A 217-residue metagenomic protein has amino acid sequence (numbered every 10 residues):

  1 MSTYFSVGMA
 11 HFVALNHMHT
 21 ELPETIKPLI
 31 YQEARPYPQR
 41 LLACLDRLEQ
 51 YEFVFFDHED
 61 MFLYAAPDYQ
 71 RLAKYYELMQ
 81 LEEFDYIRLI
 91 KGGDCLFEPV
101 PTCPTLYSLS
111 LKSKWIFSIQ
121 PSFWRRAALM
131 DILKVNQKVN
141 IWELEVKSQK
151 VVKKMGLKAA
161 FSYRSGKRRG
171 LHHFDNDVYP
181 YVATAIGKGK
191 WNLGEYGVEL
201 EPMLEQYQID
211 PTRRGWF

Functional and structural regions predicted by a protein language model:
M1-P36, R40-F53: N-terminal anchoring/stem segment of glycosyltransferases
F12-A14, V54-F56, D85-I90, F123 (+2 more regions): A structural signal for short, well-ordered beta-strand segments and their strand-loop junctions that often border
P38, D68-E77, W142-K147: Well-ordered, non-membrane alpha-helical segments in soluble/globular domains
Y51-F62: Short beta-strand-to-loop acidic/aromatic patch adjacent to the donor-nucleotide binding site
A65-C95: Conserved donor-nucleotide/metal-binding helix-loop-beta segment in metal-dependent transferases, i.e., the alpha-helix
P99-K114: Short, flexible, basic/aromatic active-site loop/helix in glycosyltransferases
F117-K134: Conserved nucleotide-sugar donor-binding and metal-coordinating catalytic region shared by glycosyltransferases
D131, V135-F217: C-terminal catalytic/acceptor-binding lobe
